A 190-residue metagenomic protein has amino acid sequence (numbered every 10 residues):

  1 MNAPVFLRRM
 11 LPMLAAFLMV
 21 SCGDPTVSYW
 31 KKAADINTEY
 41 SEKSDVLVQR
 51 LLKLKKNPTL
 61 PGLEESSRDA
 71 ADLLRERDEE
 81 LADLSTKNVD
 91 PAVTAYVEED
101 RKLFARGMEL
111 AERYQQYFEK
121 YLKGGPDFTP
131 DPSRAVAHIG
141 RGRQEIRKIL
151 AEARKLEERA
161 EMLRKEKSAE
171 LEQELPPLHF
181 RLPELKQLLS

Functional and structural regions predicted by a protein language model:
M1-V20: Sec-dependent bacterial lipoprotein signal peptides
V5, M13, T59-G62, D127 (+2 more regions): Generic low-complexity segments that are intrinsically disordered, proline-rich and/or Lys/Arg-biased
R8, S21, K87, E172-Q173: Generic N-terminal simple sequence motifs
R9-M10, K56, K102, Q144 (+2 more regions): Positively charged, low-complexity intrinsically disordered regions
C22-R75, L182-K186: Immediate post-signal-peptide N-terminus of mature secreted/exported proteins
N37-K43, S67-A70, L74-E157: Long, amphipathic, charge-rich alpha-helical segments that form helical bundles/coiled-coils
L156-L171, L178: Juxtamembrane amphipathic/coiled-coil helical coupling segments that flank and transmit signals to/from transmembrane
Q173-S190: Short, low-complexity, Pro/Ser/Thr/Gly-rich segments in the mature regions of secreted, periplasmic
